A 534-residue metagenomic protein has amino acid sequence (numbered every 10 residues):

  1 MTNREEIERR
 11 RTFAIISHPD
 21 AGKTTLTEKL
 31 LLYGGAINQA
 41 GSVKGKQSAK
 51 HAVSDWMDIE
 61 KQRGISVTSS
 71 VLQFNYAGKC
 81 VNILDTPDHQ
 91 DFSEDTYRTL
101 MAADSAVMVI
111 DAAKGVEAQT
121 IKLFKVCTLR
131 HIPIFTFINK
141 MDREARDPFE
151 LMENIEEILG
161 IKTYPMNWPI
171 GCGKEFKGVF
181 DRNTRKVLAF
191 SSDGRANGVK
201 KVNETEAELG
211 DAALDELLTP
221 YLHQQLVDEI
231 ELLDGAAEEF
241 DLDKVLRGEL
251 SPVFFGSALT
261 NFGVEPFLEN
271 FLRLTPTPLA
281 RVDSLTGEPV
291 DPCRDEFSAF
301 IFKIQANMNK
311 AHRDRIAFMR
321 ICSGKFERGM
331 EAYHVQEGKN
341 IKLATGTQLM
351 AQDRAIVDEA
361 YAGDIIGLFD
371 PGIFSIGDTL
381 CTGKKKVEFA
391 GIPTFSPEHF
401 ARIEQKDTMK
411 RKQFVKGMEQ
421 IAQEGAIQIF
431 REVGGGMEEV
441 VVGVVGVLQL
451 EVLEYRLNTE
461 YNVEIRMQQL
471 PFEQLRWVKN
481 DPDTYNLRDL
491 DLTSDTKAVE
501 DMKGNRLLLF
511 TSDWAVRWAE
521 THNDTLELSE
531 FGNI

Functional and structural regions predicted by a protein language model:
M1-I534: Structural and coupling elements of P-loop NTPases
